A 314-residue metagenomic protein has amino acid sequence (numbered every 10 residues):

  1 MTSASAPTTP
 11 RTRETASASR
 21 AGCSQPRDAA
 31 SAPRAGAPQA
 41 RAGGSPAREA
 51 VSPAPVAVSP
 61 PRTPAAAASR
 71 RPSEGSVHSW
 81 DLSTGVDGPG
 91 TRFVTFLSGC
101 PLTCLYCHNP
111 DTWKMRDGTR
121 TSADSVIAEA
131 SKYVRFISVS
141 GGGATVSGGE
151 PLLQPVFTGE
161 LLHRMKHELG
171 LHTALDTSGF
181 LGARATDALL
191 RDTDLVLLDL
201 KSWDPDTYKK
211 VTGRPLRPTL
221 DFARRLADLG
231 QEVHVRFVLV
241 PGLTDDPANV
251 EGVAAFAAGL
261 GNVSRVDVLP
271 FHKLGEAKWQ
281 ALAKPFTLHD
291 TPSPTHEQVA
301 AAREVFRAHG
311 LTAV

Functional and structural regions predicted by a protein language model:
M1-R34, R41, R48-E49, P55-V56 (+2 more regions): Auxiliary Fe-S-binding modules of radical SAM enzymes
A32, A68, P72, S79-D81 (+1 more regions): Canonical Radical SAM [4Fe-4S] cluster-binding loop centered on the CxxxCxxC motif and its immediate flanking residues
V77, S98-P101, T112, L226-L229 (+1 more regions): N-terminal/domain-start segments enriched in small and hydrophobic, helix-friendly residues, covering either
D111-M115, K209-P215, A283-T291: Short glycine-enriched, charge-decorated loop/helix-capping segments at active-site entrances that position
R120, G213-L216, S293-H296: Short, conserved loop/turn and helix-capping segments at secondary-structure boundaries that abut family-defining
I127-A281: Conserved AdoMet/S-adenosylmethionine-binding subsite of the radical SAM
